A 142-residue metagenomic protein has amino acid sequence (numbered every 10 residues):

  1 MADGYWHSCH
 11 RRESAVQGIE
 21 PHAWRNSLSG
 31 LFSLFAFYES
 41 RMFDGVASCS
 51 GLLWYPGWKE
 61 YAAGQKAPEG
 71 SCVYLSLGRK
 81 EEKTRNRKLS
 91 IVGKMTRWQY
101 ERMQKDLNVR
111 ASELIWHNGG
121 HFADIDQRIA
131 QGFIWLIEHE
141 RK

Functional and structural regions predicted by a protein language model:
M1-S27: Gly/Ser-rich "nucleophile elbow"/oxyanion-hole loop immediately N-terminal to the catalytic nucleophile in hydrolases
P21-H22, G45-A47: Residue in the alpha/beta-hydrolase core beta-strand immediately N-terminal to the catalytic nucleophile
N26, C49-S50, S76, H117: Alpha/beta-hydrolase-fold catalytic nucleophile elbow
G30-S40: Short glycine-enriched nucleophile-adjacent loop and the immediately C-terminal alpha-helix near the catalytic center
L31-F32, P56-P68: Alpha-helical scaffolding within the catalytic cores of extracellular/periplasmic polymer-degrading hydrolases
A47-Y55, G78-E82: Active-site nucleophile loop of the alpha/beta-hydrolase fold
S76-R79, R97, Q104-K142: C-terminal catalytic histidine-bearing segment of alpha/beta-hydrolase fold enzymes
E82-K94: Short, flexible/disordered intra-domain loops and linkers
